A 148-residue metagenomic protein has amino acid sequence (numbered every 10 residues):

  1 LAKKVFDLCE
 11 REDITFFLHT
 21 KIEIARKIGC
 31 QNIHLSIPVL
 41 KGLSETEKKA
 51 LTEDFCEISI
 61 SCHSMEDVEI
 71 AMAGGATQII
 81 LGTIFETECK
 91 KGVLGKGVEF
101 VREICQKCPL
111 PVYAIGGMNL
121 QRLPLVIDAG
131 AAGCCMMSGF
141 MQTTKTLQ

Functional and structural regions predicted by a protein language model:
L1-L18, T46-S64, G92-N119: Alpha-helix-loop-beta-strand connector modules within alpha/beta enzyme cores
F16-Q31, H63-T77, K107-A114, M118-M136 (+1 more regions): Catalytic cores of alpha/beta
I24-D67: Helix-adjacent hinge/juxtasegments
L35-T46, Q78-G92, L120-Q148: Glycine-rich phosphate-binding active-site loops on the catalytic face of alpha/beta enzymes
G75-I80, E99: Short amphipathic alpha-helical segments, especially helix-boundary/capping motifs
